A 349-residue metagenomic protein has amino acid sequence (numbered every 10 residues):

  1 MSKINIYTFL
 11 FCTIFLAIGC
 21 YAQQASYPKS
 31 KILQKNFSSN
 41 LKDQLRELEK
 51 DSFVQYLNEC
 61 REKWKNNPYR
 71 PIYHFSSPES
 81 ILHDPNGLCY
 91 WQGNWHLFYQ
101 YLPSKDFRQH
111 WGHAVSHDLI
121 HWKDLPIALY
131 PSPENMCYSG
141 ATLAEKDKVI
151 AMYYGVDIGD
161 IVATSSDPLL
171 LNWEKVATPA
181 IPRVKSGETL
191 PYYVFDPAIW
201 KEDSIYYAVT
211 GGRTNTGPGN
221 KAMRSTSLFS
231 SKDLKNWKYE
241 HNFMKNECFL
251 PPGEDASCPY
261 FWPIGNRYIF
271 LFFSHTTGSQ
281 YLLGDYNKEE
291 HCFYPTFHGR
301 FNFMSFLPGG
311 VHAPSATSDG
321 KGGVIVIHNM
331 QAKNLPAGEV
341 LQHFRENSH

Functional and structural regions predicted by a protein language model:
M1-S26: Bacterial Sec-dependent N-terminal signal peptides
A25-P252, P263-G309, K321, I327-H349: Beta-rich carbohydrate-recognition and catalytic domains
A316: Phosphate/diphosphate-binding loops
